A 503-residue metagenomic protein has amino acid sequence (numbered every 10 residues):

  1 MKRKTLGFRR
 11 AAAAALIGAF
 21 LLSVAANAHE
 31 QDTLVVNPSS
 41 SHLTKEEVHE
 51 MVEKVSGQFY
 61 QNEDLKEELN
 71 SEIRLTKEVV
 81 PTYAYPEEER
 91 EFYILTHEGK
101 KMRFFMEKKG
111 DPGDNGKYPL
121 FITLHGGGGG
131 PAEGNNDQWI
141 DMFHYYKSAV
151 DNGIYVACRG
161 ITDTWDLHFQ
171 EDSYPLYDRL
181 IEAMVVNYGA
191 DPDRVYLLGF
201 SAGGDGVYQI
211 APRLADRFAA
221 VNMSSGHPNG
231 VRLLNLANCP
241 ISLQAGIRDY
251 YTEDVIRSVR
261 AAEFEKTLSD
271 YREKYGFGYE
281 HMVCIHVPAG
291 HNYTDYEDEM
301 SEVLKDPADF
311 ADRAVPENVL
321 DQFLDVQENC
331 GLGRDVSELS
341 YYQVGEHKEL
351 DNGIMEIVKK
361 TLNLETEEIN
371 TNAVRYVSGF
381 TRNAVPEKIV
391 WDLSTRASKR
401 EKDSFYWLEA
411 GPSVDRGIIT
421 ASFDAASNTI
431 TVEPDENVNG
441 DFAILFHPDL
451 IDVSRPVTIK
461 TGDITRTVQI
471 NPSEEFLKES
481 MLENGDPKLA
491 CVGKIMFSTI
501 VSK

Functional and structural regions predicted by a protein language model:
A14-S23: Bacterial N-terminal signal peptides
H29-Y118, E479-K488, V492, K503: A domain-start/cap signature at the N-terminus of enzymes
G110-G116, W165-A202, R213-A215: Gly/Ser-rich "nucleophile elbow"/oxyanion-hole loop immediately N-terminal to the catalytic nucleophile in hydrolases
K117-V185: Active-site machinery of serine-nucleophile hydrolases
D193-A237: Primarily recognizes the serine-hydrolase "nucleophile elbow" in alpha/beta-hydrolase and SGNH/GDSL folds
S242-A245: Short beta-strand/loop motif that positions the catalytic acidic residue of the alpha/beta-hydrolase fold
Y250, S258, S269-N428, E436-N437: C-terminal catalytic histidine-bearing segment of alpha/beta-hydrolase fold enzymes
P386-K503: C-terminal beta-sandwich/jelly-roll accessory domains of carbohydrate-active enzymes
